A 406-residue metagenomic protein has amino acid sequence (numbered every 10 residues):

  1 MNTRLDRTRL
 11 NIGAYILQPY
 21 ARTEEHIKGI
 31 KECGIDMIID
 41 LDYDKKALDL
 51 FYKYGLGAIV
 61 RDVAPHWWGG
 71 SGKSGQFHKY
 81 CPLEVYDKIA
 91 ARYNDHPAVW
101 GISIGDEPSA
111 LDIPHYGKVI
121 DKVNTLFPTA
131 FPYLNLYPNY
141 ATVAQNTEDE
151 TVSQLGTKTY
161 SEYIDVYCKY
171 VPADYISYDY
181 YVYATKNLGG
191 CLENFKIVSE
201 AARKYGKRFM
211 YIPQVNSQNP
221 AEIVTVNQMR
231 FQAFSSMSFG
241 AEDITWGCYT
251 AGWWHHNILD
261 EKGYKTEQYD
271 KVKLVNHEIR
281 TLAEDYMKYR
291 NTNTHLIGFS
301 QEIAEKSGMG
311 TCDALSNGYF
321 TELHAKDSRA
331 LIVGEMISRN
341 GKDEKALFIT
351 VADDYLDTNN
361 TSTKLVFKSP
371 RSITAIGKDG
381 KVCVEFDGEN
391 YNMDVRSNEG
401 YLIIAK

Functional and structural regions predicted by a protein language model:
M1-R371, A375-K406: Glycan-processing catalytic domains of CAZymes
